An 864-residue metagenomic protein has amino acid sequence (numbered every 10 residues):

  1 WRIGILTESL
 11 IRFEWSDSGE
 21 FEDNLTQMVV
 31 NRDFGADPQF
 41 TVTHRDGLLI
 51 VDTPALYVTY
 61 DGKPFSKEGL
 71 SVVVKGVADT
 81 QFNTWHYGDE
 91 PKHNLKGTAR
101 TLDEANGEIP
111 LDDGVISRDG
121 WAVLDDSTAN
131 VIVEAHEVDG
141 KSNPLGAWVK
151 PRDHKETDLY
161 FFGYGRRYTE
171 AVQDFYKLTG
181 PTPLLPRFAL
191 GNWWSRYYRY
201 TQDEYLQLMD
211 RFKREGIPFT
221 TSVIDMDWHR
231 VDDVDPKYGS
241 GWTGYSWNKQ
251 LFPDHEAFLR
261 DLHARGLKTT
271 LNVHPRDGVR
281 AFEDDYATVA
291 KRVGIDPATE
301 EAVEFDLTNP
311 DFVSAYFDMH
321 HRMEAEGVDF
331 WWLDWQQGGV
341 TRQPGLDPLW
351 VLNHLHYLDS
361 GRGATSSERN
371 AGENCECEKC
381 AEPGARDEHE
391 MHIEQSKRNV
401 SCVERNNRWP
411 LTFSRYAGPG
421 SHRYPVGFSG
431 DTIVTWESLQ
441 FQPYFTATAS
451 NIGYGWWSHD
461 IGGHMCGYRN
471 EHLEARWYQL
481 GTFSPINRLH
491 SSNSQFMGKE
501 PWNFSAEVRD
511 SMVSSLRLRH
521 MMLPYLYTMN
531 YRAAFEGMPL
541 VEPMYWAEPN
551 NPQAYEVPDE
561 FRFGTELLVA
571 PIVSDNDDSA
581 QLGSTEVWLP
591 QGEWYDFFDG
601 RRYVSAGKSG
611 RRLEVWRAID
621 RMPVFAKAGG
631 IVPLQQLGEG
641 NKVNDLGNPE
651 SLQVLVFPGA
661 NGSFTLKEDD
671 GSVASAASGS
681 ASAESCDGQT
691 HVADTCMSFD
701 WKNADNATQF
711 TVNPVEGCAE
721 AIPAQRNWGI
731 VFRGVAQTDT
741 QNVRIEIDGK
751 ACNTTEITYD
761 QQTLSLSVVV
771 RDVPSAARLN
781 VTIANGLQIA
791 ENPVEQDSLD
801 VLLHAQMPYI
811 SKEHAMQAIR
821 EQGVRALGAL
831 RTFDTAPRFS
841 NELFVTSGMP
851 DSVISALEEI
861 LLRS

Functional and structural regions predicted by a protein language model:
I3, I11-W15, V51-V58, L568-P571 (+1 more regions): Short, well-ordered beta-strand segments enriched in hydrophobic/aromatic residues
L6-D46: A low-complexity, Ser/Thr/Gly/Pro-enriched, surface-exposed linker/loop concept that marks segments flanking
I11-G19, D577-P590, G717-T738: Surface-exposed beta-strand/loop patches in extracellular or lumenal glycoproteins
D23-V30, V587-R601, I730-N753: Solvent-exposed beta-hairpin/edge-strand motifs
G47-L48, P54-Y57, E756-N780: A surface-exposed beta-strand-loop module
D52-L70: Hydrophobic or amphipathic alpha-helical targeting/insertion segments
V58, S71-R621, A626-K627, S672-S678 (+5 more regions): Catalytic-domain carbohydrate-binding cleft regions of carbohydrate-active enzymes
A626-N753, D760, R771-S775, T782-S864: Accessory, solvent-exposed terminal regions and/or long lumenal/extracellular loops of proteins
